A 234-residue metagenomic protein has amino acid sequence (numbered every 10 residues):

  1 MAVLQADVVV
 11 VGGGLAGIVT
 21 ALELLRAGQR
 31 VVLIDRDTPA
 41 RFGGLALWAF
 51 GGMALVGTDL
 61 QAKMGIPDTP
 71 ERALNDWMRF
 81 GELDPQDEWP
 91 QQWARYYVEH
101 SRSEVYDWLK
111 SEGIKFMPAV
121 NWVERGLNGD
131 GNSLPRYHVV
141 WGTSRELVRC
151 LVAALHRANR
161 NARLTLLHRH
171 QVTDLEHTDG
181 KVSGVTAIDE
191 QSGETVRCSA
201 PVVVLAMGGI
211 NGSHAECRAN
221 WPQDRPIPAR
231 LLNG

Functional and structural regions predicted by a protein language model:
V3-A6, Q191-V202: Core beta-strand elements of the Rossmann-like FAD/NAD(P) dinucleotide-binding domain in flavoenzyme oxidoreductases
V8-L33: N-terminal Rossmann-like FAD-binding beta1-loop-alpha1 element of flavoenzymes
G13, G57, M207-G208: Glycine-rich, N-terminal phosphate-binding loop of Rossmann-like dinucleotide-binding domains
V19, E23, G44-A46, V203: Hydrophobic/aromatic ligand-binding patch that stacks against planar heteroaromatic rings of cofactors or nucleotides
R26-L47: Glycine-rich FAD pyrophosphate-binding loop
F42, A94-V196, S213-C217: Conserved redox-cofactor binding core of oxidoreductases
G52-V98: Glycine-rich active-site loop/strand segments that organize a redox cofactor
S199-G234: Glycine-rich loop(s) and the adjacent beta-strand/alpha-helix scaffold that form part
